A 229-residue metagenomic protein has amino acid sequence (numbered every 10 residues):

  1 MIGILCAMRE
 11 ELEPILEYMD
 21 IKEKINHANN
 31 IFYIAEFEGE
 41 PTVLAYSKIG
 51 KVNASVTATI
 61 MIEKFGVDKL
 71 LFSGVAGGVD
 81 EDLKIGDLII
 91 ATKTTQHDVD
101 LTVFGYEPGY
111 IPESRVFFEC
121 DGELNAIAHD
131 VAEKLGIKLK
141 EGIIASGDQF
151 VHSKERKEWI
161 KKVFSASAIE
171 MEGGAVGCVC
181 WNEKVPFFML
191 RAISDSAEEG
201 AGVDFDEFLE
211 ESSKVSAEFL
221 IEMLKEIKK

Functional and structural regions predicted by a protein language model:
M1-G3: Extreme N-terminal starter segment of soluble prokaryotic enzymes
L5-A7, A45: Short hydrophobic segments within beta-strands
M8-R9, G173: Helix N-cap/beta->alpha junction signal
R9-L12, I221: Long, non-catalytic terminal segments
Y18: Short, basic/aromatic beta-hairpin or loop at an interaction surface
N26-K229: Glycine-rich phosphate- or other oxyanion-binding loops that anchor nucleotides, phosphorylated ligands
